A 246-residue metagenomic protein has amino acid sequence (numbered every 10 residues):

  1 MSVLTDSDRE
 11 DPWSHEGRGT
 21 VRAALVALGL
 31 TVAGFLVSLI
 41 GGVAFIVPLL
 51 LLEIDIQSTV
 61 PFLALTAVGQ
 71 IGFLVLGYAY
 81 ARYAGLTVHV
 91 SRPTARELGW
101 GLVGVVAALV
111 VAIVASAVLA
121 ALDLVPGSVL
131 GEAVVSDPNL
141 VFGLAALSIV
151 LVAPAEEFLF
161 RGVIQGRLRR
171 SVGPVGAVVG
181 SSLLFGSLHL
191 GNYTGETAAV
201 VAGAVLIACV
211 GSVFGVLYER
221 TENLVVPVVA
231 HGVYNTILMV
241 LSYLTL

Functional and structural regions predicted by a protein language model:
M1-G99, V106-A121, M239-L246: N-terminal, membrane-interfacial amphipathic/helix-forming hydrophobic leader that caps and precedes the first
G29, A33, A64, V68 (+8 more regions): Hydrophobic residues within alpha-helical transmembrane segments of multi-pass solute transporters/permease subunits
I56, L86, V90, P126 (+3 more regions): Juxtamembrane loop-helix boundary motifs flanking transmembrane segments in multi-pass membrane proteins
Q57-L63, V129-V135, A198-A204: Non-cytosolic membrane-interface motifs at loop->transmembrane helix junctions
R96, G104, N139-V141: Juxtamembrane cytosolic amphipathic helices that cap and anchor the N-termini of specific transmembrane helices
A121-N139: Membrane-interface interhelical connector segments
P138-L246: Transmembrane helix-loop-helix hairpins at the membrane interface of multi-pass integral membrane proteins
